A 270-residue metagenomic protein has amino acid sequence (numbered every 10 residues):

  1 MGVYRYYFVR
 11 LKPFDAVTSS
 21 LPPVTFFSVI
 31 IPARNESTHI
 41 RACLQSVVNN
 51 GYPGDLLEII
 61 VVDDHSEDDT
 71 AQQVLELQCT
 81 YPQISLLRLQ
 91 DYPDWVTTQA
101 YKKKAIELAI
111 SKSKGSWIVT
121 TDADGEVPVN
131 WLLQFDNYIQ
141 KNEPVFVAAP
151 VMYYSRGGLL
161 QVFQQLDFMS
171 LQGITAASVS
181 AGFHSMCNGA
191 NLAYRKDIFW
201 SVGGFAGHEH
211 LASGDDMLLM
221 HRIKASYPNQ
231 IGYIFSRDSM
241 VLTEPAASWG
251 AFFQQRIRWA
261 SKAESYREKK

Functional and structural regions predicted by a protein language model:
M1-P23, V162-Q165, I174: N-terminal membrane-anchoring/stem segments of glycan-assembly enzymes
R10-A16, E36-N50: Short, well-formed alpha-helical segments that are part of the catalytic scaffolds of diverse glycosyltransferases
T25-S28, E58, L218: Cell-envelope/extracellular polymer assembly enzymes that use nucleotide-activated donors
L44-W95: Acidic donor-binding segment of Leloir-type glycosyltransferases
D69, T121-Y138: Acidic donor-binding/catalytic loop of UDP-sugar-dependent glycosyltransferases, especially processive GT2
Y92-S113: Glycine-rich, basic loop-to-helix element that forms the pyrophosphate-binding segment of sugar-nucleotide handling
I118: Short aromatic/hydrophobic "clamp" motif used to bind/position activated sugar donors
I139-Q172, W200, A206-K269: Catalytic donor/gating beta->alpha subdomain of glycosyltransferases that bind UDP-sugars
